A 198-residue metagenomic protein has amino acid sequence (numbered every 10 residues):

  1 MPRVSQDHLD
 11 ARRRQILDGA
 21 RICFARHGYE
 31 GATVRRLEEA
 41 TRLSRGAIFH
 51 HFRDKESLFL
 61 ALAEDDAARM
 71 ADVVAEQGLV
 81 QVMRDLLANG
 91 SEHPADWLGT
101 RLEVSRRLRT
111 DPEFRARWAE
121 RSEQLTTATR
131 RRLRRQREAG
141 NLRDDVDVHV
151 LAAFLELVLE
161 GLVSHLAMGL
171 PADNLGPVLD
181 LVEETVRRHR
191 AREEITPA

Functional and structural regions predicted by a protein language model:
M1-H27, G31-L43, E56-S57: Basic, helix-initiating cap at the start of DNA-binding domains
G46: Key DNA-contact positions within bacterial/archaeal DNA-binding proteins
F52, L60-D66: Alpha-helical DNA-contacting segments of helix-turn-helix folds
A61, A71-G99, V148-L155: Hydrophobic alpha-helical connector segments
E92-R117, S164: Amphipathic alpha-helical segments used for helix-helix packing
R115-A119, E123, R137-T185, H189-A198: Hydrophobic/aromatic-rich alpha-helical bundle segments in the mid-to-C-terminal region
